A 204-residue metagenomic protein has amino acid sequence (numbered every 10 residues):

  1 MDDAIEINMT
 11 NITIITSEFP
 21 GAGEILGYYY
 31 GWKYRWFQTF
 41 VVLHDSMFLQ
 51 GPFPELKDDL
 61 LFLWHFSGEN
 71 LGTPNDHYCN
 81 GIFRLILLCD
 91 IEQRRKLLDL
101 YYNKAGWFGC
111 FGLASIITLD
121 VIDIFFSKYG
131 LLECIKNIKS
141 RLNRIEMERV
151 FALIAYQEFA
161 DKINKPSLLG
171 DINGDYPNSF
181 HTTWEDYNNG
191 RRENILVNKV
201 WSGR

Functional and structural regions predicted by a protein language model:
M1-R204: ER/Golgi luminal nucleotide-sugar-dependent glycosyltransferases, focusing on the catalytic module
